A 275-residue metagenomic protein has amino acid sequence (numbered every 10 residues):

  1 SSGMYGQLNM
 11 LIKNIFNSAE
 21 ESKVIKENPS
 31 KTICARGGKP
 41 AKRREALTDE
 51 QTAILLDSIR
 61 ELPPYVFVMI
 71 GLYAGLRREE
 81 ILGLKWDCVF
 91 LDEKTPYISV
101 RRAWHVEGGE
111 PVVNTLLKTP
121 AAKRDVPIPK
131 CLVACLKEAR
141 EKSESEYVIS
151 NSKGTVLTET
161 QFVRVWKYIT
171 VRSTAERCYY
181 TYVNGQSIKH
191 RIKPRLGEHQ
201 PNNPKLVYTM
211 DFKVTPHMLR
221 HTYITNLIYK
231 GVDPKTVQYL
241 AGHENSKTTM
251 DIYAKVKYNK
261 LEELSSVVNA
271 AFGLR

Functional and structural regions predicted by a protein language model:
S1-V24, A41, T155-Q161, Y179 (+1 more regions): N-terminal core-binding DNA-recognition domain of tyrosine site-specific recombinases/integrases
S2, D57, E61, A74 (+5 more regions): Short, basic (Lys/Arg/His-rich) helix/loop patches that form interaction surfaces in the mid-to-C-terminal regions
S2, G6-M10, E21, I25-L84 (+2 more regions): Basic, Lys/Arg- and aromatic-enriched nucleic-acid-binding interface segment
G6, K13, L82, T225 (+2 more regions): Key DNA-contacting residues within the recognition helix of helix-turn-helix
I54-L55, G109-N114, K230, D251 (+1 more regions): DNA/chromatin major-groove-contacting recognition/catalytic segments
E93, G108-K123, K130-L132, S152-K153 (+3 more regions): C-terminal secondary-structure termini that scaffold catalytic or DNA-interacting sites
T95-V100, I149, T215, N226 (+2 more regions): Short functional hotspots where side chains directly engage DNA or cofactors
